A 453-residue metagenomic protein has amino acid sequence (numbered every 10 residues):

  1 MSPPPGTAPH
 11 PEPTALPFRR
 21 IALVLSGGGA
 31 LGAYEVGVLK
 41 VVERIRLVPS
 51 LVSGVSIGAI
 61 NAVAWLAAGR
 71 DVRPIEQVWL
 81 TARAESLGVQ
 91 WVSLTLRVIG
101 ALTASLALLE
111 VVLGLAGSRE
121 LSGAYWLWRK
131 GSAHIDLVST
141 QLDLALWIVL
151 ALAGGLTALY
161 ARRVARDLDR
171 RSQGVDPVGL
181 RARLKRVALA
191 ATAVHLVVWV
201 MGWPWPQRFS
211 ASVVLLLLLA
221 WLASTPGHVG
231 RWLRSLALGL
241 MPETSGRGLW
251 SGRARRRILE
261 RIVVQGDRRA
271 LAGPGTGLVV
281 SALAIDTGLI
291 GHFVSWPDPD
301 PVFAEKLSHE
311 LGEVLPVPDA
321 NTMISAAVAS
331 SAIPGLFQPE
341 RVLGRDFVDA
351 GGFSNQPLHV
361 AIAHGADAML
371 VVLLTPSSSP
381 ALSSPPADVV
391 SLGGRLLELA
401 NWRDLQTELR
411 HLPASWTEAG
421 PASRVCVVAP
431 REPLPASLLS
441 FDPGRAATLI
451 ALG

Functional and structural regions predicted by a protein language model:
P4, L16, R20-A22, G29-R253 (+5 more regions): Patatin-like phospholipase
G6-A8, E35, R255, F353-P357: Amphipathic coiled-coil/heptad-repeat helices and related helical stalk/stem segments that mediate oligomerization
P9-A15: A short, basic/flexible loop-to-alpha-helix module at the beginning of a structural domain
L23-G28, G58, E243-W250, L259 (+4 more regions): Conserved catalytic block of serine-dependent lipid acyl chemistry
W65, S383, A436-S440: Short acidic, glycine/proline-rich loop/turn micro-motifs
V263-V279: A short alpha-helix-loop-beta-strand transition element characteristic of N-terminal alpha/beta dinucleotide-binding
V428-D442: Short helix/strand-capping connector loops at secondary-structure junctions
T448-L452: A non-catalytic, amphipathic alpha-helix used as a structural packing/dimerization or gating element in enzyme scaffolds
